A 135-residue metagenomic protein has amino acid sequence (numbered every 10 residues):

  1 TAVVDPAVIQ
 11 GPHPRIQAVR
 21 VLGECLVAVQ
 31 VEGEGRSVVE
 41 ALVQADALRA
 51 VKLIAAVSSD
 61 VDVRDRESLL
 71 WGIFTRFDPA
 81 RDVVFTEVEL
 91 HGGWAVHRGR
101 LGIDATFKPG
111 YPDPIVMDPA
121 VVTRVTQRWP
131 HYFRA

Functional and structural regions predicted by a protein language model:
T1-A135: Charged, compositionally biased interaction regions
